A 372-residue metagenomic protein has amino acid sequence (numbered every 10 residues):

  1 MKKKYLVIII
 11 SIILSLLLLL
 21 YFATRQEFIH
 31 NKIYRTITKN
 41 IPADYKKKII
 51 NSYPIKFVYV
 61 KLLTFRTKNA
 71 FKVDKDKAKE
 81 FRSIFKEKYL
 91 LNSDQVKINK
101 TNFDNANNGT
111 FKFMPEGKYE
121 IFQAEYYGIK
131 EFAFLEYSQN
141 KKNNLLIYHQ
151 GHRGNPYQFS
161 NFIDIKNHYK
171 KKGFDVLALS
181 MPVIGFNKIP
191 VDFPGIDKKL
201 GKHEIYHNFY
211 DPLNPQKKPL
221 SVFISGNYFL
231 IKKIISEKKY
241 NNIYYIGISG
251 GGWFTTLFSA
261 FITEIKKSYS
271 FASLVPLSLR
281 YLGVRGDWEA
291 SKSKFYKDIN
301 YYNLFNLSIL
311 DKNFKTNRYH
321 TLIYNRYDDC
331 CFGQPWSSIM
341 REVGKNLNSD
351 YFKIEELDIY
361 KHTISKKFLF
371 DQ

Functional and structural regions predicted by a protein language model:
M1-S15: N-terminal Sec-pathway targeting helices
L16-K39: Membrane-interface motif at the C-terminal end of an N-terminal transmembrane signal
I98-Q139: N-terminal cap/lid segment of alpha/beta-hydrolase-fold proteins
K142-G151: Short beta-strand element of the alpha/beta-hydrolase
G151-S225: Cap/lid segment of the alpha/beta-hydrolase catalytic domain
K232-D287: Primarily recognizes the serine-hydrolase "nucleophile elbow" in alpha/beta-hydrolase and SGNH/GDSL folds
P276-N348: The feature captures the conserved acid-bearing segment of alpha/beta-hydrolase catalytic domains
R341-Q372: C-terminal catalytic histidine-bearing segment of alpha/beta-hydrolase fold enzymes
